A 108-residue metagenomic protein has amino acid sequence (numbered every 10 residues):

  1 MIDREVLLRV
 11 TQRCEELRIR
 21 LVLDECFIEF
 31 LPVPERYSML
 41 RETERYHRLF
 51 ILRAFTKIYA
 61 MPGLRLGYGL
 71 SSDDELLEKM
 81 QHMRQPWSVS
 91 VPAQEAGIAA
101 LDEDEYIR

Functional and structural regions predicted by a protein language model:
M1-L21, E25-I58: Active-site pre-lysine segment of PLP-dependent enzymes
R48-R108: PLP-dependent aminotransferase class I/II
